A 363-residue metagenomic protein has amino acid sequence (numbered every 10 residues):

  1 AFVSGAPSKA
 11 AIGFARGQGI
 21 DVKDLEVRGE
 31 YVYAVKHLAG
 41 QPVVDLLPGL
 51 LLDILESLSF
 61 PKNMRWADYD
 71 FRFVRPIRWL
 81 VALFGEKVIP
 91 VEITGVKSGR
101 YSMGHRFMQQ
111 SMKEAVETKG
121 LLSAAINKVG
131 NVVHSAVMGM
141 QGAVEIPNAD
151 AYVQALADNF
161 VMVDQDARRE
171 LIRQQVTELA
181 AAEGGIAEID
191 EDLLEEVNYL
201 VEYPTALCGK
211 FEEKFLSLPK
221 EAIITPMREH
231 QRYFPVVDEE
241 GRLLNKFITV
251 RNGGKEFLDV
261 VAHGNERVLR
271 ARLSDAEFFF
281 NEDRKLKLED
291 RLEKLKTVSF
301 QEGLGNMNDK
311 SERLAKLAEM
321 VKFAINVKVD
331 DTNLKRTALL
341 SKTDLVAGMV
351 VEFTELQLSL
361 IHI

Functional and structural regions predicted by a protein language model:
A1-L216, I223: Long, basic N-terminal domains or extensions that often function in RNA/ssDNA interaction or organelle/cellular
Y33-H37, L156-M162, V176-A182, K246-K255 (+3 more regions): Glycine- and acidic
L80, L314, A338-S341: Conserved structural-core and active-site-/substrate-pathway-adjacent residues in large, well-folded domains of enzymes
E188-E312: Catalytic nucleotidyl-transfer cores of nucleotide-processing enzymes
E240-G241, D275-N281, M320-T332, L356: Secondary-structure transition/capping motifs at alpha-helix termini and the adjoining loop/turn into the next element
K328-T343: Alpha-helical scaffolds flanking conserved acidic
G348-M349, Q357: Conserved alpha-helical "signature site" that marks functionally important helical segments or helix/loop junctions
I361-I363: Conserved small/polar residues in nucleotide/adenosyl-binding loops
